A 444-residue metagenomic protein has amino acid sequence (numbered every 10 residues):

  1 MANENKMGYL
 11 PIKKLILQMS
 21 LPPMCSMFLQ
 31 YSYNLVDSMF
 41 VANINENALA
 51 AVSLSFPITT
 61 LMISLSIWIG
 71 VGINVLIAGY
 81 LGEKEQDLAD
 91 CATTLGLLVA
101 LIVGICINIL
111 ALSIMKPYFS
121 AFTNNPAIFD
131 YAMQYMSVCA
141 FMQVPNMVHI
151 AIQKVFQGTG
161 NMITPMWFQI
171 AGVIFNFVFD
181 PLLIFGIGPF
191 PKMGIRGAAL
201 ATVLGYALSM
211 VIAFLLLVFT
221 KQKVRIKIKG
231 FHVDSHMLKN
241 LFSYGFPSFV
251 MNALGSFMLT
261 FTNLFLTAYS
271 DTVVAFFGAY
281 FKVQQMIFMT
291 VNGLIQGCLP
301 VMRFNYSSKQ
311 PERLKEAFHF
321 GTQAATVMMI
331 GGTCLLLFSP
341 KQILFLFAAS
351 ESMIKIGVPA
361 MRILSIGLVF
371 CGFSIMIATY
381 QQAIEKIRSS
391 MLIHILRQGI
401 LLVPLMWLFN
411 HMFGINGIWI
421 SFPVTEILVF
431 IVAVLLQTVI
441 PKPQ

Functional and structural regions predicted by a protein language model:
M1-S20, I77-V144, F190-F246, M302-G367 (+1 more regions): Short alpha-helical transmembrane segments in multi-pass integral membrane proteins
M7-M39, N43-I44, T60-G72, L76 (+6 more regions): N-terminal transmembrane alpha-helices
Q18-D37, V138, H149, G172 (+5 more regions): Transmembrane helical elements of multi-pass membrane transporters/channels
F28, S32-A50, F119-P126, L182-M193 (+4 more regions): Helix-terminus/linker motif at the lipid-water interface of multi-pass membrane proteins
L49-I109, N146-P165, N263, F276-P340 (+1 more regions): Small-residue-rich hydrophobic transmembrane alpha-helices
L61-S64, N176-D180, M210-F214, M286-M289 (+3 more regions): Hydrophobic transmembrane alpha-helices of multi-pass small-molecule transporters
G70, C139-Q157, P165-V173, A198-A213 (+4 more regions): Short runs within selected transmembrane alpha-helices of multi-pass transporters and secretion channels
A111, K154, D180, I184 (+7 more regions): Structural signal for membrane-spanning alpha-helices in multi-pass inner-membrane proteins, emphasizing helix cores
